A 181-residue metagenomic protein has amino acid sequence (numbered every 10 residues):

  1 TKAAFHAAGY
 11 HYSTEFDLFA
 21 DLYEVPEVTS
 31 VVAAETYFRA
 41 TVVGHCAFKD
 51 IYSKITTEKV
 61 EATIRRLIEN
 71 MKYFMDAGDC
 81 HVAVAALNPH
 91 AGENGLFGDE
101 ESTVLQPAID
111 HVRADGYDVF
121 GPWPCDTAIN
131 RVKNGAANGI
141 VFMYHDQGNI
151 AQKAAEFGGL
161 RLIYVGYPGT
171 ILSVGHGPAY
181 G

Functional and structural regions predicted by a protein language model:
T1-E100, Q106-G181: Anion-binding alpha/beta catalytic cores of soluble intermediary-metabolism enzymes, centered on
